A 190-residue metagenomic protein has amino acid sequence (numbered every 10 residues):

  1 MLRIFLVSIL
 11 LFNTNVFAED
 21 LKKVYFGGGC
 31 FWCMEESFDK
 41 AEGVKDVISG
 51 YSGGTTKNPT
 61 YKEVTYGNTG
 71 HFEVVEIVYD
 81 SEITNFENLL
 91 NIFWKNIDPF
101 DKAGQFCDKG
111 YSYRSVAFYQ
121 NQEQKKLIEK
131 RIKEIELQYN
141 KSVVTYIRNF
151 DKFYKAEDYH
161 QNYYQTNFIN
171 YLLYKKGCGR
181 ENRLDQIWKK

Functional and structural regions predicted by a protein language model:
I4-N13: Sec-dependent N-terminal signal peptides
F17-K190: Flexible coil/turn and secondary-structure edge motifs
